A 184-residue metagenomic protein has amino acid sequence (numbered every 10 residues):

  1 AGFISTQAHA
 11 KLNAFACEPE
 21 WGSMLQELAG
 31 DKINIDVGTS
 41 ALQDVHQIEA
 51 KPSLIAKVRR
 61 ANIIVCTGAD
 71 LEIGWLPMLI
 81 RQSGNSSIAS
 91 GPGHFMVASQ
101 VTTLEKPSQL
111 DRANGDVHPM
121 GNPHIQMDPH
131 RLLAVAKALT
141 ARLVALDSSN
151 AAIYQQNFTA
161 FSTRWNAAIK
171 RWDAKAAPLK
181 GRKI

Functional and structural regions predicted by a protein language model:
A1-F3: Bacterial N-terminal signal peptides
S5-Q7: N-terminal signal peptide c-region/cleavage motif recognized by signal peptidases
H9-I184: Extracytoplasmic metal-acquisition and chelation regions
